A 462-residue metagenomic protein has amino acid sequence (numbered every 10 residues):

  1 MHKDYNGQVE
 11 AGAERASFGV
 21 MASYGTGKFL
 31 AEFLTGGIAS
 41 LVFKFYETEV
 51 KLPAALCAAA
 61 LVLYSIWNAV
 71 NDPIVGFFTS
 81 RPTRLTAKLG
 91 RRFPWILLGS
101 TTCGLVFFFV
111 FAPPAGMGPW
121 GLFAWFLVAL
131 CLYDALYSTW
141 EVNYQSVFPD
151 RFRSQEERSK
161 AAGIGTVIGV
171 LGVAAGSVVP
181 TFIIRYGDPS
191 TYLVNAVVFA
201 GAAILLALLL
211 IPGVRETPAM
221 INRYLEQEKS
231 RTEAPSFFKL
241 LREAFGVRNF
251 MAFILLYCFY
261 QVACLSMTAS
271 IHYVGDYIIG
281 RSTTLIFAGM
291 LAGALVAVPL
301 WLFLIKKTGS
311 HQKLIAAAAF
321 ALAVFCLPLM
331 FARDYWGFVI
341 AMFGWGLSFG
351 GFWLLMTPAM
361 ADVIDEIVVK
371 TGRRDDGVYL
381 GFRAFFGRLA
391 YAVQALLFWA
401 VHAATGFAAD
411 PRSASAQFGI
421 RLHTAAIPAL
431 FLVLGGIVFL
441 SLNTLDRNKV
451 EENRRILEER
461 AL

Functional and structural regions predicted by a protein language model:
H2-L462: Membrane-embedded alpha-helical bundles of multi-pass transporters/translocases, especially carrier/permease families
